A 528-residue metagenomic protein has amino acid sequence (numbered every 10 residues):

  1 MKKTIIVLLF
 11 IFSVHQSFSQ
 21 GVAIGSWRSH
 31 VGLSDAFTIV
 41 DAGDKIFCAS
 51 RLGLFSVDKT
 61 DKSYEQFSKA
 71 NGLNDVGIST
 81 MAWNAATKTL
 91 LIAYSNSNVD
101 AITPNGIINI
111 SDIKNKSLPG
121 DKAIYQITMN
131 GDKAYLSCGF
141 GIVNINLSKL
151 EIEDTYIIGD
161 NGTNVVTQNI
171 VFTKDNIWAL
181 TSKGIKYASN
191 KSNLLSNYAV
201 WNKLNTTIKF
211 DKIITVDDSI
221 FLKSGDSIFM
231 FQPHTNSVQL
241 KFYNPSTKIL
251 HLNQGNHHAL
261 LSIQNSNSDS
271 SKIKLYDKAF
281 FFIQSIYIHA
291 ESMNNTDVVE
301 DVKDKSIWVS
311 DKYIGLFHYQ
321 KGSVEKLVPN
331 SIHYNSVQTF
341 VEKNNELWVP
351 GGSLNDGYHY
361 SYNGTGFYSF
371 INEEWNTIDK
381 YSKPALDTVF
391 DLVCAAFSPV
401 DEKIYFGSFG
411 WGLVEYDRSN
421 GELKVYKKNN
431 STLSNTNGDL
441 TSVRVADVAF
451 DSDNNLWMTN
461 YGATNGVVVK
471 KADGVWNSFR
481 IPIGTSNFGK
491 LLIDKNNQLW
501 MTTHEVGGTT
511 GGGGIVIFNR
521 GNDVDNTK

Functional and structural regions predicted by a protein language model:
K3, F18-K528: Carboxylate-rich, polar loop motifs that coordinate divalent cations or form catalytic acidic clusters
T4-S13: Sec-dependent N-terminal signal peptides
